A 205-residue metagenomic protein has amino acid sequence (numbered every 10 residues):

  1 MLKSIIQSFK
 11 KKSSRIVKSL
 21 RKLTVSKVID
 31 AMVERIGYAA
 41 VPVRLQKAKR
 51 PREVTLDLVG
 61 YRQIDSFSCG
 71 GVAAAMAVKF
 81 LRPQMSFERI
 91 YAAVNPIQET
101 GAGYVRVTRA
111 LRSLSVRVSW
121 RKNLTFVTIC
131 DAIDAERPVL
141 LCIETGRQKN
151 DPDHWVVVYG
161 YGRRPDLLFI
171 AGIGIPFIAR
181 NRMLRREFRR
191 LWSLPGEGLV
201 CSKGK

Functional and structural regions predicted by a protein language model:
L2-S4, D30-Q46, R50, I97-T100 (+2 more regions): Noncatalytic regulatory segments and standalone regulatory/sensor domains
K3-K22, S26-D30, E34: Short hydrophobic helices that act as membrane-entry/anchoring signals
S19, A93, A110, A132 (+1 more regions): Residues that form generic nucleotide/phosphate-binding pockets
V25, A31-N123, A135: Cysteine-nucleophile protease catalytic domains, especially the papain-like/related folds used in DUB/UBL proteases
A73, Q84, I133, H154-V156 (+1 more regions): Surface-exposed beta-strand edges and their flanking turn/coil or helix-capping segments
Y104-V107, T125-C130, L184-R190: Intrinsically disordered, low-complexity boundary segments flanking structured domains
R121-G172, G204: Active-site-adjacent substructure of cysteine-protease-like catalytic cores
